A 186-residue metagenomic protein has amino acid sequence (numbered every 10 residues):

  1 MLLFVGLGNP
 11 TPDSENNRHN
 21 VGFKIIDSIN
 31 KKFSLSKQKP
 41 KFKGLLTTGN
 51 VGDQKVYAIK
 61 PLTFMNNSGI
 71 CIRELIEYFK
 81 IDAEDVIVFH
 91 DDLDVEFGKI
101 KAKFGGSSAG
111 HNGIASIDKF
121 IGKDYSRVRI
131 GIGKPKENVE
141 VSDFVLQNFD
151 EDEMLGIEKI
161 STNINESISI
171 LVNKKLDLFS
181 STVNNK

Functional and structural regions predicted by a protein language model:
L2-F104, A115-S126, K136-E140, Q147 (+1 more regions): Nucleotide and nucleotide-moiety/phosphate-recognizing core
S108: Phosphate- and other anionic-substrate recognition elements at nucleic-acid/protein interfaces
N112: Hydrophobic secondary-structure segments that place a key small or acidic residue at a functional site
